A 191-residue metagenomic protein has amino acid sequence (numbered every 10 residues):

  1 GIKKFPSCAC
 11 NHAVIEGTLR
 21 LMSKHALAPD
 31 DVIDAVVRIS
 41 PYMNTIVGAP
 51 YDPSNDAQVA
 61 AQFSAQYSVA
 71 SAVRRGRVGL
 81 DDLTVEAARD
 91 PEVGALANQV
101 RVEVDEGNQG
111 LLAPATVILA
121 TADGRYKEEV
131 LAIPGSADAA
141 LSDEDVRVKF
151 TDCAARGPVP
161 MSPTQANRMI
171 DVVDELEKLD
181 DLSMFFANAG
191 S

Functional and structural regions predicted by a protein language model:
G1-S191: Terminal-appendage/accessory-domain detector
